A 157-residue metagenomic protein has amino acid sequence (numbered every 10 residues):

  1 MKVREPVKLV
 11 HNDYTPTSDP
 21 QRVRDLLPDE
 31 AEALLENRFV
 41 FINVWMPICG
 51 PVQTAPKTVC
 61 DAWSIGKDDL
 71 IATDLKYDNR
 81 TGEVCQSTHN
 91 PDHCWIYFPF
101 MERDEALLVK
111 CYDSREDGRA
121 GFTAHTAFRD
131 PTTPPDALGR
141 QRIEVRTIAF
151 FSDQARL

Functional and structural regions predicted by a protein language model:
M1-P99, D136: Non-heme Fe(II) oxygenase catalytic core, chiefly the N-lobe of the double-stranded beta-helix
V84-L157: Catalytic core of Fe(II)/2-oxoglutarate
